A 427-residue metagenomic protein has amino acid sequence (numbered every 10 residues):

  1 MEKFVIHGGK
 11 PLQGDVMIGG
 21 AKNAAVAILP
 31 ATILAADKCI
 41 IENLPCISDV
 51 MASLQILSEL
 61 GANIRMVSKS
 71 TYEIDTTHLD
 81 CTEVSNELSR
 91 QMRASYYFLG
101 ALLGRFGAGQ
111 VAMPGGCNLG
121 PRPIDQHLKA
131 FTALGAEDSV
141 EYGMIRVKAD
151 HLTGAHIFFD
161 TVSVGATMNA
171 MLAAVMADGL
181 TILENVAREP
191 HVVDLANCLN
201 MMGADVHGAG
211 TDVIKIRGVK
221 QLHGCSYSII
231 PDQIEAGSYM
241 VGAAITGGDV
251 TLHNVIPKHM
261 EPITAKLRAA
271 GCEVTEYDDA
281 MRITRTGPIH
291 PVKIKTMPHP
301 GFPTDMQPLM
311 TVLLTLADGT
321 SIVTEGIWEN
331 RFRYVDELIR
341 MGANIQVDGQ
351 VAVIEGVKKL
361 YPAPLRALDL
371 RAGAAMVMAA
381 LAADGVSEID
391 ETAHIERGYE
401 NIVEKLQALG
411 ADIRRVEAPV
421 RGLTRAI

Functional and structural regions predicted by a protein language model:
M1-I427: Short, structured segments at the rim of ligand-binding sites
